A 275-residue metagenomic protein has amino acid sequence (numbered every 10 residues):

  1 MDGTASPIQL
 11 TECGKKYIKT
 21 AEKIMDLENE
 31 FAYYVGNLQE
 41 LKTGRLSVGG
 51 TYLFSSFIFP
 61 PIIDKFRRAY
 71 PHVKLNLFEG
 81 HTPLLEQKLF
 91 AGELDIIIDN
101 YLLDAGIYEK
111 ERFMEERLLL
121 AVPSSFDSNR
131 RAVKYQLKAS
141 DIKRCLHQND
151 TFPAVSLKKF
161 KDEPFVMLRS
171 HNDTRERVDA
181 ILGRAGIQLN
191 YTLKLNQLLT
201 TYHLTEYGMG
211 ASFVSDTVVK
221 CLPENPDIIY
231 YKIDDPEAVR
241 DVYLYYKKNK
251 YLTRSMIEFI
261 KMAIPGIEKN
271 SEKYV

Functional and structural regions predicted by a protein language model:
M1-E12: A short LG(V/I)-centered, amphipathic sequence patch enriched for acidic residue(s) preceding the LG motif
C13, Y17-T20, I62, R177-V178 (+1 more regions): Short amphipathic alpha-helical coupling segments at ligand-binding clamshell hinges and other catalytic/signaling
Y17-Q39, N270-K273: Alpha-helical linker/hinge and terminal dimerization helices associated with HTH transcriptional regulators
T43-G106, L195: Central regulatory/effector-binding core of bacterial HTH transcription factors
I58, D216-V218, I228-K273: A late-sequence structural motif
I62-K65, P83-A139, M209, I229-Y231: Short beta-strand-centered segments that line the small-molecule binding cleft or hinge of alpha/beta clamshell
H81-L85, F90-L94, N100, H171-D227: Hydrophobic hinge/microswitch elements
S128-R130, Y135-A185, L252-R254, I260 (+2 more regions): Secondary-structure junction motif
